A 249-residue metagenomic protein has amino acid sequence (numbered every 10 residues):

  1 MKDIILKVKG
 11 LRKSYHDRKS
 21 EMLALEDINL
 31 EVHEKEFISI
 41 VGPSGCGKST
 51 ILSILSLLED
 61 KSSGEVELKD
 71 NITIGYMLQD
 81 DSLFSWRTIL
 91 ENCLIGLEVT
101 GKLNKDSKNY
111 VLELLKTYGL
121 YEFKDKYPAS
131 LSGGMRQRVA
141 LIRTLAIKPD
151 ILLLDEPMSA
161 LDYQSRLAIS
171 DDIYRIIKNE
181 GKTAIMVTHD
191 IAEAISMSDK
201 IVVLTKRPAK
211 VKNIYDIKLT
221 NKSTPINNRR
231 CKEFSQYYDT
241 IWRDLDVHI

Functional and structural regions predicted by a protein language model:
V41-P43: The feature captures the beta-strand-to-loop junction immediately N-terminal to the Walker
S56: Helix-to-loop junction immediately C-terminal to a conserved catalytic motif
T73, L94, K105-F123, R175: Conserved ABC ATPase "signature" region
R87-L94: Short coil-to-helix segment of the ABC ATPase nucleotide-binding domain corresponding to the Q-loop/switch region
Y127-L131, M135: Conserved ABC ATPase signature
A146-D150: A short, proline-enriched helix->beta-strand linker immediately N-terminal to the Walker B motif in ABC-type P-loop
L152-D155: Catalytic Walker B motif of ABC-type/P-loop ATPase nucleotide-binding domains
